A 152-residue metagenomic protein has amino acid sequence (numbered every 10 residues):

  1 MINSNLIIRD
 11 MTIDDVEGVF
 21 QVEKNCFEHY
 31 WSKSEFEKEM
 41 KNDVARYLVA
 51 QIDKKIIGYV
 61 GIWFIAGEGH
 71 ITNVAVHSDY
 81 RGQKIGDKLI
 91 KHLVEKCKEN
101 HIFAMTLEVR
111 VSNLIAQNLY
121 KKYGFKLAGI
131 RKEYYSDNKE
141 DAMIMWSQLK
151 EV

Functional and structural regions predicted by a protein language model:
I2, D141-V152: Terminal substrate-recognition subdomain of acyl/acetyltransferases
D10-D79, I90-H92, K96, N100 (+1 more regions): Acetyl-CoA-dependent GNAT
I71, M105-V109: Conserved hydrophobic beta-strand within the GNAT/NAT acetyltransferase core sheet that lines the active-site cleft
H77-Q83, V111-N113: Active-site acidic-Proline motif in GNAT/NAT acetyltransferases
G82-E95, N118-K122: Conserved acetyl-CoA-binding loop-helix of GNAT-fold acetyltransferases
Q83, N100-F103: Short coil/turn segments at alpha/beta junctions that flank glycine-rich nucleotide-binding fingerprints
I90, N113-A116, E133-N138: Short glycine/proline-centered loop/turn elements that form peptide/ligand docking sites
E108, K121, K126-M143: Conserved catalytic-core motifs of GNAT/GCN5-like acyltransferases
